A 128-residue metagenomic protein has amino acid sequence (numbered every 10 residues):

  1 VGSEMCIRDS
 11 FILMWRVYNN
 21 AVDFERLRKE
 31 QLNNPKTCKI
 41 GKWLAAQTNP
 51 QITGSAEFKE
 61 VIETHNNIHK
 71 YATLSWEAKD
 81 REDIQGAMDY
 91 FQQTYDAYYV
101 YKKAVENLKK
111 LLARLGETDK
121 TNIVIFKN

Functional and structural regions predicted by a protein language model:
V1-C6: Short, small-residue-biased leader/transition segments that mark boundaries at the very start of proteins
I7, F11, N33-L44, S55-T73 (+1 more regions): Amphipathic alpha-helical bundle/coiled-coil segments
F11-E25, K29, P50: Extended amphipathic alpha-helical interaction segments
A21, L44, K79-D80: Hydrophobic residues in alpha-helical segments
E25, A72-Y95, L115: Polar/charged, Q/E/K-enriched amphipathic alpha-helical segments with strong coiled-coil propensity that act as
L44, F126-N128: Soluble N-terminal interaction domains of secretory/endomembrane membrane proteins
T48-G54: General secondary-structure propensity
Y101, V105-F126: Juxtamembrane amphipathic/coiled-coil helical coupling segments that flank and transmit signals to/from transmembrane
